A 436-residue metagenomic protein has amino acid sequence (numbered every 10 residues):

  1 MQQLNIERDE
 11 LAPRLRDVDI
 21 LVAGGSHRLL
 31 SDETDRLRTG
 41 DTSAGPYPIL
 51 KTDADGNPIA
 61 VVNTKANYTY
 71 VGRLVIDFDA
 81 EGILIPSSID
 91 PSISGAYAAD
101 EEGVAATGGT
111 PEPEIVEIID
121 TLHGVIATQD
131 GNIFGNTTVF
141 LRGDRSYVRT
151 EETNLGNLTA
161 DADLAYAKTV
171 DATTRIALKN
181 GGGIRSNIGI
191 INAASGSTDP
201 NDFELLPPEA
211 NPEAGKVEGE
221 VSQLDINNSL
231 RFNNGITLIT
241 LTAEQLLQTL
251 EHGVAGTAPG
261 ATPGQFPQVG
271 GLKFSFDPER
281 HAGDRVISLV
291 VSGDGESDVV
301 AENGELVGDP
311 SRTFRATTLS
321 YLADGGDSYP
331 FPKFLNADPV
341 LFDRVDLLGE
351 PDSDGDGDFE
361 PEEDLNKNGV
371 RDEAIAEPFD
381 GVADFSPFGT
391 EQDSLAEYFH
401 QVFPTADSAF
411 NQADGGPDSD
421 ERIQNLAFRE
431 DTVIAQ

Functional and structural regions predicted by a protein language model:
M1: Binuclear metal-dependent hydrolase catalytic cores centered on His/Asp/Glu-rich metal-binding motifs
L4-V75: Conserved beta-sheet core of the metallophosphoesterase superfamily
R14, P48-P58, N63-Q436: Catalytic centers of hydrolytic enzymes
